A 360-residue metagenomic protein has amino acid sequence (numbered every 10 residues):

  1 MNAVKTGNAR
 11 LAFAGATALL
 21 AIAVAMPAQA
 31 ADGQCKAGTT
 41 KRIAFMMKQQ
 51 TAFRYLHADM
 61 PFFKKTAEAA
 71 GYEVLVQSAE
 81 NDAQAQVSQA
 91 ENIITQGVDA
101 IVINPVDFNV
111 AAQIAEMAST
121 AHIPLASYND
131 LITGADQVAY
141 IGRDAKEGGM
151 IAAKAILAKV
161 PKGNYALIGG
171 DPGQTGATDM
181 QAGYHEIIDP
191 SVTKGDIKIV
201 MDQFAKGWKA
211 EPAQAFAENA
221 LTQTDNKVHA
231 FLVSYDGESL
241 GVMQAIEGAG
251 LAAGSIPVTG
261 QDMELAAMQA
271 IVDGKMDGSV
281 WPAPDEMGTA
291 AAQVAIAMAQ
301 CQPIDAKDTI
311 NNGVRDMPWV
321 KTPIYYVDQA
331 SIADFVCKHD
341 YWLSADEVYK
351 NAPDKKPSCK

Functional and structural regions predicted by a protein language model:
N2-G15: Bacterial N-terminal signal peptides that target proteins for export
A3, V24, Q29-K360: A residue-level marker of the well-folded mature domains of exported/periplasmic proteins
A14-A23: Bacterial N-terminal signal peptides
